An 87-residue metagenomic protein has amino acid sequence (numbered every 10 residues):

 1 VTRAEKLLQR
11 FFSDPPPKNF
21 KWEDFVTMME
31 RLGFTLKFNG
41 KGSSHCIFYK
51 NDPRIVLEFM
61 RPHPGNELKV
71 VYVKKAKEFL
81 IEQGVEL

Functional and structural regions predicted by a protein language model:
V1-G40, Y49-L87: Basic nucleic-acid-binding interfaces
